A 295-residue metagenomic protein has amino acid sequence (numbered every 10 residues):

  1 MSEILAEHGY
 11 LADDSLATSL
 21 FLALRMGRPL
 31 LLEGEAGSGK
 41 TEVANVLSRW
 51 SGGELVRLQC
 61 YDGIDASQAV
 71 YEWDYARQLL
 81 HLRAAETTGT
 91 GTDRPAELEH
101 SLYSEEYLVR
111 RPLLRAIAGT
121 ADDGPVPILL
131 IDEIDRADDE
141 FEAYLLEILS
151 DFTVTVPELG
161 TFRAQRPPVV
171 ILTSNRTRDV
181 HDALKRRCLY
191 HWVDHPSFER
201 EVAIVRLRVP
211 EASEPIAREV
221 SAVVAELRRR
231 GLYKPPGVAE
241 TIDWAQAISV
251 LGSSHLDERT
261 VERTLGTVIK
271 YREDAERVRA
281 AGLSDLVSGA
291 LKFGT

Functional and structural regions predicted by a protein language model:
M1-T295: C-terminal regulatory/interaction module of P-loop NTP-utilizing enzymes
